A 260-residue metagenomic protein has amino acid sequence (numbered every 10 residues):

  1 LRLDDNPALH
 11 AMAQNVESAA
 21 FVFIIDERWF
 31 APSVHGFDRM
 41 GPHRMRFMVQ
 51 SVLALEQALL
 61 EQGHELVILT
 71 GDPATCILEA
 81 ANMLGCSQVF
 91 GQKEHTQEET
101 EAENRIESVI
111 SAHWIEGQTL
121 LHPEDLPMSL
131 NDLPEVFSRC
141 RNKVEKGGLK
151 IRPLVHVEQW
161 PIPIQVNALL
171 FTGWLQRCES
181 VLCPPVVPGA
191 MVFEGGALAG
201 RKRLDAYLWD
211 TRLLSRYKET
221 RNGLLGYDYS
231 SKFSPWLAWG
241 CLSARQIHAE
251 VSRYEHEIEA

Functional and structural regions predicted by a protein language model:
L1-V155: Trp/Phe/Arg-rich N-terminal binding region typifying the photolyase-homology
N131-A260: Glycine/tryptophan-enriched, flexible segments
